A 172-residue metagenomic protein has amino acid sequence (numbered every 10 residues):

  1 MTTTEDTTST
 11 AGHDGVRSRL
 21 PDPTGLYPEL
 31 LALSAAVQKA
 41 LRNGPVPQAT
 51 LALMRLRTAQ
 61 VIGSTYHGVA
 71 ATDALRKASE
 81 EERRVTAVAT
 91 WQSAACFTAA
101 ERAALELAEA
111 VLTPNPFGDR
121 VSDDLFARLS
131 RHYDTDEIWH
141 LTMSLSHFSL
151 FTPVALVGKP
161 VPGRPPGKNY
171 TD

Functional and structural regions predicted by a protein language model:
M1-R55, T72-K77: Mobile cap/lid helix-loop segments that border enzyme active or cofactor-binding sites and regulate substrate access
S18, P47-S64, S93, H132 (+1 more regions): Alpha-helical scaffold segments that form or flank carboxylate-/histidine-based iron centers
L20-G25, A87-L107: Short Fe-S-cluster ligation motifs
P28-L33, G63-H67, N115-S122: Short acidic alpha-helix initiation/capping motifs at coil-to-helix transition points, especially at protein N-termini
L53-T58, V88-A89, A104-L112, L141-A155: Short alpha-helical scaffolding segments that buttress acidic/His motifs in well-ordered protein cores
R55-T86: Conserved alpha-helical segments that form or flank metal/cofactor-binding pockets of metalloenzymes
T98-S144: Acidic/histidine-rich alpha-helical segments that form the ligand environment of transition-metal centers
R128, T135-D172: Preference for long, well-ordered alpha-helical segments
